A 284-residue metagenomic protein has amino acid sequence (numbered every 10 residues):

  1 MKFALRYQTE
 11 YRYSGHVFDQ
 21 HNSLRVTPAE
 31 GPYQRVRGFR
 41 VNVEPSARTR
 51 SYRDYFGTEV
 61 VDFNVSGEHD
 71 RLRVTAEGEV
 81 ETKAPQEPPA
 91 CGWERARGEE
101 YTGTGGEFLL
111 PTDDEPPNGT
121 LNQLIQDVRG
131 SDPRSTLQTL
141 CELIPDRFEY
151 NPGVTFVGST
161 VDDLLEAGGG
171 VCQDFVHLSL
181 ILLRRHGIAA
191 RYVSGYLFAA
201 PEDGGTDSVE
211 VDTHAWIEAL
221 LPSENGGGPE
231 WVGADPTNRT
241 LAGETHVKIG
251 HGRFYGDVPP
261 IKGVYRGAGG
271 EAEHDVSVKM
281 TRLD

Functional and structural regions predicted by a protein language model:
M1-W93: Intrinsically disordered, low-complexity N-terminal segments that are enriched in acidic
F3, F18, R35, E68-D70 (+4 more regions): A short, structural micro-pattern
T9, T155, T237: Ser/Thr-centric signal marking residues that sit in or immediately flank functional binding/regulatory motifs
T27-A29, E44, E77-E79, L220 (+3 more regions): Structured loops at beta-to-helix junctions and adjacent beta-edge loops in soluble globular domains
P45-R50, R97-Y101, T240-K248: Short, surface-exposed linear segments at secondary-structure transitions and domain or protein termini
D54-G57, H69-R71, Y265-D284: A general structural signal for short secondary-structure boundary/capping elements
T82, P89, R97-G170, L178 (+4 more regions): Secondary-structure boundary elements
E142, D174-G270: Hydrophobic/aromatic-rich core segments of domains that either
